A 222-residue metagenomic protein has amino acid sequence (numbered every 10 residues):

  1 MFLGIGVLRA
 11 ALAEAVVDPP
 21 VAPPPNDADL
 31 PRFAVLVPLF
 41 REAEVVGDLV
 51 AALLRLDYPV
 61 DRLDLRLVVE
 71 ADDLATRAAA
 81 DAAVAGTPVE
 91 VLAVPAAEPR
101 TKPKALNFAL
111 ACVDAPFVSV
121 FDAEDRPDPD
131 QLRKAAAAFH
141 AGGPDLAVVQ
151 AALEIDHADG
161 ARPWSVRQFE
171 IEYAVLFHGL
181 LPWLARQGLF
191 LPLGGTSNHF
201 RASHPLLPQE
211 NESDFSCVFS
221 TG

Functional and structural regions predicted by a protein language model:
M1-D27: N-terminal membrane-anchoring/stem segments of glycan-assembly enzymes
P31-A34, D64-R66: Cell-envelope/extracellular polymer assembly enzymes that use nucleotide-activated donors
A34-E42, A138: A conserved hydrophobic helix/loop-capping motif in glycosyltransferases and polysaccharide synthases
E42-R55, A75: Short, well-formed alpha-helical segments that are part of the catalytic scaffolds of diverse glycosyltransferases
L54-E98, H140: Acidic donor-binding segment of Leloir-type glycosyltransferases
V84-A85, A93-A115, P129-C217, T221-G222: Long helical/loop segments within the catalytic core of UDP-sugar-dependent glycosyltransferases, especially the large
V118: Short aromatic/hydrophobic "clamp" motif used to bind/position activated sugar donors
D122-R126: The conserved acidic donor/metal-binding loop of glycosyltransferases
